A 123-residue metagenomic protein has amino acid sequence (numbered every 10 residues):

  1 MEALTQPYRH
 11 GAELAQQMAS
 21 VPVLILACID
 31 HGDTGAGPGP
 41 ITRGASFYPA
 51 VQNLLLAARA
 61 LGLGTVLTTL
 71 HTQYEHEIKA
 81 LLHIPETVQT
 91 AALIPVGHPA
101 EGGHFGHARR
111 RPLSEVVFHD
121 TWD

Functional and structural regions predicted by a protein language model:
M1-F47: Glycine/small-residue-rich phosphate/adenosyl-binding loop
R9-E13, I78-L81, G102-G103: Glycine-rich, charged/polar anion/phosphate-binding loops that engage phosphate groups from diverse ligands
I29, T69-L70, H98: Short secondary-structure boundary segments
P38, T42, L63-H76: GST superfamily/GST-like fold recognition
F47-L54: A short mixed-secondary-structure module that forms the rim of ligand-binding clefts
L56-A60: Short hydrophobic alpha-helices that are characteristic scaffold elements of the AMP-binding
I78-A91: Short, electropositive alpha-helical surface patch
A91-D123: C-terminal helix-cap and adjacent tail motif
